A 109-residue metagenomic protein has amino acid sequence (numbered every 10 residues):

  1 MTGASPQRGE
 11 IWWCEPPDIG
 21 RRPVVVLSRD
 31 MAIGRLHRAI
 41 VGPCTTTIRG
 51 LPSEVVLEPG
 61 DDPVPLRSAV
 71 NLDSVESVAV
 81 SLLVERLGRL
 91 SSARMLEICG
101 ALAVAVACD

Functional and structural regions predicted by a protein language model:
M1-D109: Conserved functional hotspots at enzyme active or ligand-binding sites that engage polyanionic ligands
